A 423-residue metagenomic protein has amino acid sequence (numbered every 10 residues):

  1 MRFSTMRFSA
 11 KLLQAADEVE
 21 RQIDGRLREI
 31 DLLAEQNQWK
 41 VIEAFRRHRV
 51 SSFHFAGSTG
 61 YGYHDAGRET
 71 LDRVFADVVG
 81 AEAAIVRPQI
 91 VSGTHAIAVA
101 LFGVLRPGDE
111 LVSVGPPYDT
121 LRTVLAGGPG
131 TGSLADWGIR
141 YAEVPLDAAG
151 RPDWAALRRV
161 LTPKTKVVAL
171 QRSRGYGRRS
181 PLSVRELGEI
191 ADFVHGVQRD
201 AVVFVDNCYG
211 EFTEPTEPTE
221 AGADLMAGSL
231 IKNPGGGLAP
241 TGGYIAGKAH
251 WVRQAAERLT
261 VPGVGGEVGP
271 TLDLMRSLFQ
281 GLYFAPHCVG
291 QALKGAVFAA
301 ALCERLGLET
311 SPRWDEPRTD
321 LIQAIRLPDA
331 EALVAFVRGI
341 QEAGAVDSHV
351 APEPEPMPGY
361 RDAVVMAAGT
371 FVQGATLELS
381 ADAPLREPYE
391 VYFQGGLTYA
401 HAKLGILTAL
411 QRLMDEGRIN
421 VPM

Functional and structural regions predicted by a protein language model:
F8-R26, D31, V41-R47, S51-H54 (+8 more regions): Conserved PLP-enzyme active-site core in the AAT-like
A34-Q38: Acidic, PIN/NYN-like endoribonuclease modules and their adjacent C-terminal/linker elements
H54, S58, I85-P88, L321-R326: Short glycine-rich or small-residue beta-strand-to-loop segments that form or flank ligand, phosphate, metal/Fe-S
E82-R87, V346-V350: Short, well-structured beta-strand/strand-turn elements
E304-M423: Conserved C-terminal alpha-helix-loop-beta "cap" of PLP-dependent enzymes that closes/shapes the active-site mouth
